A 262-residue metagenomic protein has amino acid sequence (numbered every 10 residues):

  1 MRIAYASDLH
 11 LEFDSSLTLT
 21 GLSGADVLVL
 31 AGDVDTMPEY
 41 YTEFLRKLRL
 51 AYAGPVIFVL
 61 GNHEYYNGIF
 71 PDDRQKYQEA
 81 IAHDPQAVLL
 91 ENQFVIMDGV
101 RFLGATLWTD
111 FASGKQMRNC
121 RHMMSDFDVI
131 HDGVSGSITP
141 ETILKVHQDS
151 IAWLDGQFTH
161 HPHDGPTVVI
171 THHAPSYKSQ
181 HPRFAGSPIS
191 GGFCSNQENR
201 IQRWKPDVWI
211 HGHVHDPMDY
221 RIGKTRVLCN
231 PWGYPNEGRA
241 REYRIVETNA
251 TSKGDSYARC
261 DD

Functional and structural regions predicted by a protein language model:
M1-A4, F94-G104, R221-R226: Beta-strand-turn-beta hairpins that frame and shape the catalytic cleft of phosphate-ester-processing enzymes
M1-V59, E64-D72, G133-G136, P140 (+2 more regions): N-terminal active-site segment of His-dependent metallophosphoesterases
Y5-S7, L28-D33, I57-N62, V88-N92 (+4 more regions): Active-site neighborhood of phospho(di)ester-bond hydrolases with catalytic His/Asp-centered motifs
H10-L17, D35-Y40, H63-D73, F94-M97 (+4 more regions): Active-site environment of divalent metal-dependent phosphoester hydrolases
T42-R46, D72-K76, S187-S195: Charged helix-capping and loop-helix junction motifs
P55-E64, I69-C120, M124-S125: A basic- and aromatic-enriched beta-loop-alpha substructure that forms the phosphate/nucleotide- and DNA/RNA-contacting
V95, H181, S187-D207, V214-D262: Binuclear metal-dependent phosphoesterase catalytic core
L103-V168, H173-F184: Active-site-proximal loop/helix segment associated with metal-binding centers of metalloenzymes
